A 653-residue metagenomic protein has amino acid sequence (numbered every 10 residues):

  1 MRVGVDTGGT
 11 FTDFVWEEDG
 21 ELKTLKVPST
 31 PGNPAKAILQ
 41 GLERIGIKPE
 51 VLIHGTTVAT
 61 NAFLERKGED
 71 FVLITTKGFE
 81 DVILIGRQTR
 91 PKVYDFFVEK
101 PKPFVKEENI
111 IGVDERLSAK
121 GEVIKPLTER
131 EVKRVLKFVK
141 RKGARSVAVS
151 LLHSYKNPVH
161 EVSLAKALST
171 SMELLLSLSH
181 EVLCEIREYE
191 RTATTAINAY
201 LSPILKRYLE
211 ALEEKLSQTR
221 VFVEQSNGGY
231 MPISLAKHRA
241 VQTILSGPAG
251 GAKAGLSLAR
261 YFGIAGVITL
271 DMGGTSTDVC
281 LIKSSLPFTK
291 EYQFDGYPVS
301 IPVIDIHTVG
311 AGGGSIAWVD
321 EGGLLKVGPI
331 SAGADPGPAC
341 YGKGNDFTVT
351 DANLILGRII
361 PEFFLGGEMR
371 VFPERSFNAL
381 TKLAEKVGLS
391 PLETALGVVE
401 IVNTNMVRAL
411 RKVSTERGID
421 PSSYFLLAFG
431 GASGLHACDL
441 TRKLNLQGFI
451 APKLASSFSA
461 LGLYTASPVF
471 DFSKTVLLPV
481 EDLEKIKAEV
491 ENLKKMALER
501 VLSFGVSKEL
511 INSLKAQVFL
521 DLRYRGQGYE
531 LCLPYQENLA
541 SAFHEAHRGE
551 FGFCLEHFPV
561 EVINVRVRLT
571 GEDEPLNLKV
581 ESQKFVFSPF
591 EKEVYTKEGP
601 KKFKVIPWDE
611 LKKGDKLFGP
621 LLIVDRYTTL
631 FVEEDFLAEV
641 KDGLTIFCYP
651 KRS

Functional and structural regions predicted by a protein language model:
M1-F71, K125, E129-A148, V162-S179 (+11 more regions): N-terminal glycine/serine-rich phosphate-binding loop of ATP-dependent small-molecule kinases, especially carbohydrate
G4, D13, I45, E50 (+5 more regions): Conserved phosphate-binding loops in N-terminal lobes of ATP-dependent enzymes of the actin/Hsp70/sugar-kinase
V5-P34, P103-K120, R370, S467 (+1 more regions): Short glycine-rich, Thr/Ser-proximal phosphate-binding strand/loop in the N-terminal lobe of ATP-dependent enzymes
F14, L25-T30, V72-G78, V98-K100 (+3 more regions): Glycine-rich phosphate-binding loop of actin/hexokinase-like ATP-binding domains
V15-E18, K23-K26, E50-T89, A148-E161 (+4 more regions): Short beta-strand-loop/turn "lid" adjacent to the catalytic site in phosphate-handling enzymes
P34-A35, G41-I45, H180, C184 (+5 more regions): ATP-dependent carbohydrate kinase catalytic cores
R130-R134, F138-R141, I264, G274 (+7 more regions): C-terminal, non-catalytic interaction/recognition modules in large multi-subunit enzymes and RNPs
S150-T195, A199, R566-F585, F647-R652: Terminal amphipathic helices with adjacent charged low-complexity linkers/tails
